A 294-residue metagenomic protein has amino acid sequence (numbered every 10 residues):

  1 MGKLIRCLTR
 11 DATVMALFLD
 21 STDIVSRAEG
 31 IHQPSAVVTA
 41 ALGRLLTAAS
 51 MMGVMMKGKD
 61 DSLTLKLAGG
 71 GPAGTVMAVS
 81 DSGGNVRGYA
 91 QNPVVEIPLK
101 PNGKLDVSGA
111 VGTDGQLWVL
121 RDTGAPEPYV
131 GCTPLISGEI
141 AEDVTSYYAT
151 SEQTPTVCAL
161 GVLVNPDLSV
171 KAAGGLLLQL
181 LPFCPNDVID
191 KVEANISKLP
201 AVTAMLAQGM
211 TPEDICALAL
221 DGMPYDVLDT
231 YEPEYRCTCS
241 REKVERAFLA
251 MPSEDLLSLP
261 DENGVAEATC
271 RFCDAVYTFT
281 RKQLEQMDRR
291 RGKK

Functional and structural regions predicted by a protein language model:
M1-D229: Interaction interfaces in information-processing and related assembly proteins
S197-K294: Cys/His-clustered metal-coordination modules, chiefly Zn-binding fingers
